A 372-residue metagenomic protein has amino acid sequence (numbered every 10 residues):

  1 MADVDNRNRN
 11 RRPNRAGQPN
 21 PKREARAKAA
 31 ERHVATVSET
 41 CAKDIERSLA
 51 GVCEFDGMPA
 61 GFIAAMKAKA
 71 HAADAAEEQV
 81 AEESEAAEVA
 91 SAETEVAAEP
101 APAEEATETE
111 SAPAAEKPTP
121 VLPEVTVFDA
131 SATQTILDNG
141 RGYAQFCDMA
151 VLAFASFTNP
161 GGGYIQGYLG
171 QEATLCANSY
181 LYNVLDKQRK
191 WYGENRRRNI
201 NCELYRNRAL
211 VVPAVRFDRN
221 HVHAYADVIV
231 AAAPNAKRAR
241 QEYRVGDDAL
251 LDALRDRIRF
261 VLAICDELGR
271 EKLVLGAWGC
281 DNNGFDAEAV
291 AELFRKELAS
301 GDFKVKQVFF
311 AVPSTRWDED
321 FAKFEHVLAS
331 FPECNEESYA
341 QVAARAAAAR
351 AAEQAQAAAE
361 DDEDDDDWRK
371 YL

Functional and structural regions predicted by a protein language model:
M1-L372: Macrodomain-like recognition of ADP-ribose-binding/processing modules
